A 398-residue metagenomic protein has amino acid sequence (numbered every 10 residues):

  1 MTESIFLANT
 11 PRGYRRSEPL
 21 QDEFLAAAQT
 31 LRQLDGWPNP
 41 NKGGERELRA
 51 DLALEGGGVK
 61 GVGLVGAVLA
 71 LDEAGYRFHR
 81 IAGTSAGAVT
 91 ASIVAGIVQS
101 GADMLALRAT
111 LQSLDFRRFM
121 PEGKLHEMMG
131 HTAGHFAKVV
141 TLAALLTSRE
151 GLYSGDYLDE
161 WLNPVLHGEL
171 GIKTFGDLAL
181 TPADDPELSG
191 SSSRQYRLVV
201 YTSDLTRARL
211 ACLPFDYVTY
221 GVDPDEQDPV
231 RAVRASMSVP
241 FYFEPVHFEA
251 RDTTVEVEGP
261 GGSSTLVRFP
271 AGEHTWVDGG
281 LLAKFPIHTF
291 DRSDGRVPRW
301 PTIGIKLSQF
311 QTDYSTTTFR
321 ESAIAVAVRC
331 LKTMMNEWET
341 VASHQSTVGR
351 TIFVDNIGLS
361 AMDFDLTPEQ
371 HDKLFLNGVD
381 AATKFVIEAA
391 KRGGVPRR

Functional and structural regions predicted by a protein language model:
M1-E47, V395-P396: N-terminal low-complexity/intrinsically disordered extensions
S4, P298-T312, T316-R398: C-terminal helical/tail subdomains of lipid-metabolizing enzymes
I5, T10-S17, Q21, E47-A53 (+5 more regions): Patatin-like phospholipase
G44-A50, Y196, P270: A short, charged/proline- and glycine-enriched loop that marks the coil->beta-strand transition at the N-terminal
P121-L142, K173-S192, R251-P270: Charged, glycine/proline-rich intrinsically disordered loops and linkers
V139-T147, A271-H274, G358-M362: Flexible glycine/proline-enriched surface loops and loop-helix/loop-strand junctions
E150-L205, R209-L213: Active-site periphery "cap/insert" segments of enzyme catalytic domains
L188-R292: Active-site gating loop/helix substructures
